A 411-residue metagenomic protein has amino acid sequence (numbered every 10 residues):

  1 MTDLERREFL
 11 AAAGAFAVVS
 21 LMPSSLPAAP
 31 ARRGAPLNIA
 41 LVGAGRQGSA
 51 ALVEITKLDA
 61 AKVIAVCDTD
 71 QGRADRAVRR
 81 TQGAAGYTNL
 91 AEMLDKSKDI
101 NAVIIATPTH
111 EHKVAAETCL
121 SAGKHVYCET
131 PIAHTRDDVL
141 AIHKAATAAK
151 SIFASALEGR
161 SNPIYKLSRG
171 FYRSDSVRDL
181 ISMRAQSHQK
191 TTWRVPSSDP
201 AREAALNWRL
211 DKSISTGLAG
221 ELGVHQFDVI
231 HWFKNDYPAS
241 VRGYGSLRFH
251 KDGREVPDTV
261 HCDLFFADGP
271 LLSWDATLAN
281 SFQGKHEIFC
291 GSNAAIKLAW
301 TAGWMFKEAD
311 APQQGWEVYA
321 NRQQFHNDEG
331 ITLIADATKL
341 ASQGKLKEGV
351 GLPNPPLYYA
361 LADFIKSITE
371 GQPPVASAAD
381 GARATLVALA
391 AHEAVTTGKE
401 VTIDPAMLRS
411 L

Functional and structural regions predicted by a protein language model:
M1-A17: N-terminal secretory signal peptides and thylakoid transit peptides that target proteins across membranes
A13-T81, N162, I230, L361: N-terminal Rossmann-like dinucleotide-binding module
L37, A61-K62, G83, D99-A102 (+3 more regions): Loop/turn elements at helix/coil->beta-strand transitions in domains of secreted/extracellular proteins
G43, Q47, A148-R254, C262 (+2 more regions): Predominantly a Rossmann-like dinucleotide-binding segment in NAD(P)-dependent oxidoreductases
G45, D70, A84-A141, A145: Beta-loop-alpha module in the N-terminal Rossmann-like domain of NAD(P)-dependent dehydrogenases, especially those
A74, V78, L352, P356-A360 (+1 more regions): Stable alpha-helical structural segments in soluble proteins, enriched in small hydrophobic residues
R194-N207, L218, V229-F233, S240 (+6 more regions): C-terminal glycine/acidic-rich active-site capping loop/insertion
